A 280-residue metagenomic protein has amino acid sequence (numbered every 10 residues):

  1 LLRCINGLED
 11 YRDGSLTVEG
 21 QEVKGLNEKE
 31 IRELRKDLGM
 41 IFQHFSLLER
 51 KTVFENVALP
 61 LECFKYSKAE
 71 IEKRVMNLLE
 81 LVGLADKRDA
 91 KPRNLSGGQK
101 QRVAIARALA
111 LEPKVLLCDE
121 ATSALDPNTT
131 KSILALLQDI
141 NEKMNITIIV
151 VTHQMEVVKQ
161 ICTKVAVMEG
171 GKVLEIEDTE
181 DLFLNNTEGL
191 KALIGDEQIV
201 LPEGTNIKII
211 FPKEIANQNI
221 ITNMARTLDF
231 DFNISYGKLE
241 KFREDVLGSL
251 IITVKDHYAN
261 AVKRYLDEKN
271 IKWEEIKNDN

Functional and structural regions predicted by a protein language model:
N6: Helix-to-loop junction immediately C-terminal to a conserved catalytic motif
G14-E22: Conserved ABC transporter NBD signature motif
Q21-E22, A58, E62, A69-D86: Conserved ABC ATPase "signature" region
V23-G39, C63, K68, L182-N185: ABC ATPase NBD coupling module
K51-A58: Short coil-to-helix segment of the ABC ATPase nucleotide-binding domain corresponding to the Q-loop/switch region
A90-R93, L111, C118: Conserved signature/switch motifs of ABC ATPase nucleotide-binding domains
I105: Hydrophobic anchor residue at the start of the ABC signature
